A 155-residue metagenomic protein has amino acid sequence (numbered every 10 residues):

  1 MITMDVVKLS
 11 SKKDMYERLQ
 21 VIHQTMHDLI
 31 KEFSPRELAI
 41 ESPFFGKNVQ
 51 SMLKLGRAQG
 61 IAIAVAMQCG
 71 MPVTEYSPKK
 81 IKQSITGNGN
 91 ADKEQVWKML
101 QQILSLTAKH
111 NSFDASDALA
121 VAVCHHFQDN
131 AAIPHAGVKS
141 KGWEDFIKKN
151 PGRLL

Functional and structural regions predicted by a protein language model:
M1-L155: Phosphate- and other anionic-substrate recognition elements at nucleic-acid/protein interfaces
